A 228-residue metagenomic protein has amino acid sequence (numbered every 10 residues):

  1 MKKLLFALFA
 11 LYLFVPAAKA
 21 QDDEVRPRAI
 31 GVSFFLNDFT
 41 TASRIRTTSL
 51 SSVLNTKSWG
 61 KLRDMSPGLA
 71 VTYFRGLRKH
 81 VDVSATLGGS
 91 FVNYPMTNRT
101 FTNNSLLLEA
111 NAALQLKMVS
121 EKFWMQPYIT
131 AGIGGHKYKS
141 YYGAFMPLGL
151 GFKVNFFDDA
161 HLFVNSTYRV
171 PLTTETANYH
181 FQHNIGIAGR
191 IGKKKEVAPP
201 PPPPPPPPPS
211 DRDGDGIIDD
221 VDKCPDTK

Functional and structural regions predicted by a protein language model:
A20-F74: Short glycine/proline- and aromatic-enriched beta-strand/turn motifs that initiate or cap beta-hairpins
E24, W59-R63, T100-L106, Y138-Y142 (+1 more regions): Replace "Gram-negative outer membrane beta-barrel proteins" with "bacterial and organellar outer membrane beta-barrel
P27-A29, D64-G68, L107-N111, F145-P147 (+1 more regions): Transmembrane beta-barrel architecture of outer-membrane proteins
A29-F34, N111, H180-P203, P208: Outer-membrane beta-barrel "beta-signal"
V32-F34, L69-R75, G89, A110-L116 (+4 more regions): Residues on the lipid-exposed face of transmembrane beta-strands in outer-membrane beta-barrel proteins
T40, H80-V83, K122-W124, V154-L162 (+1 more regions): Repeated loop/turn-to-beta-strand initiation elements of outer-membrane beta-barrel proteins
R75-M146: Gram-negative (and chloroplast) outer-membrane scaffold detector with strong preference for beta-barrel transmembrane
A198-K228: Extracellular calcium-associated, cysteine-rich motifs in secreted modular proteins
